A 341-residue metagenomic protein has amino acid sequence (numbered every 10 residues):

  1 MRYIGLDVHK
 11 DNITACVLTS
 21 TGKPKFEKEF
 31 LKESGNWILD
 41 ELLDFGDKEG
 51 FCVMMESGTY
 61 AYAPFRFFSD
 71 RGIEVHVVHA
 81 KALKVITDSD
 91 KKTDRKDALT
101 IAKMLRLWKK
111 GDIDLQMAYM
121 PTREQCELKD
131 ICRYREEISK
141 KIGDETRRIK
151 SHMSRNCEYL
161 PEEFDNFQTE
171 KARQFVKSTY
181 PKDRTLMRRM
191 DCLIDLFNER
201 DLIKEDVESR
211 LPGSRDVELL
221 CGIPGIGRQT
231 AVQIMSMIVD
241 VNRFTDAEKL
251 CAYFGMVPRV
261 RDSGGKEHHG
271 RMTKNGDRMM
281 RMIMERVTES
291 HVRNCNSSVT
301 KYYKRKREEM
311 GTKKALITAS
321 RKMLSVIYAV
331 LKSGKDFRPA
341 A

Functional and structural regions predicted by a protein language model:
M1-T19, I101, I138: Gly/Thr-rich phosphate-binding beta-strand-loop-beta motif of the actin/hexokinase/Hsp70
D11-N36: Short glycine-rich, Thr/Ser-proximal phosphate-binding strand/loop in the N-terminal lobe of ATP-dependent enzymes
G35-C52: Short, basic/hydrophobic alpha-helical segments
H76-M117, K266-N275: Short alpha-helix plus adjacent loop in nuclease-associated cores
K103-D130, E170-Y180: A short, charged helix-loop
C132-L219: Glycine-rich, often acidic, oxyanion-interacting loops/wings at catalytic, nucleic-acid, or phospho-protein interfaces
L219-G222, R228, Q233-E308, T312: Phosphate-backbone recognition surface of nucleic-acid-processing proteins
G265, Y302-A341: Low-complexity, acidic/Ser/Thr- and charged residue-rich accessory regions of DNA metabolism proteins
